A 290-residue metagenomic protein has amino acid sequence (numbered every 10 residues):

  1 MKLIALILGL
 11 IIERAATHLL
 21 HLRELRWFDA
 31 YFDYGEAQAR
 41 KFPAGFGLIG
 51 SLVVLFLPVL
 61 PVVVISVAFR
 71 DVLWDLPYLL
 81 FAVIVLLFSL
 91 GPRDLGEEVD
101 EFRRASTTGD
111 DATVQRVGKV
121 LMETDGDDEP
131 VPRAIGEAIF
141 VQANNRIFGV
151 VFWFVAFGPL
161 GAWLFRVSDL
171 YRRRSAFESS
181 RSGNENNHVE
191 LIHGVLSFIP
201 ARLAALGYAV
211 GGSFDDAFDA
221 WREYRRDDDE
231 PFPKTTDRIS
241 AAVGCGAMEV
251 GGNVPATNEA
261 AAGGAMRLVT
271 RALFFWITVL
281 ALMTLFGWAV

Functional and structural regions predicted by a protein language model:
M1-V290: Hydrophobic N-terminal alpha-helices or hydrophobic patches in metabolic proteins across all domains of life
